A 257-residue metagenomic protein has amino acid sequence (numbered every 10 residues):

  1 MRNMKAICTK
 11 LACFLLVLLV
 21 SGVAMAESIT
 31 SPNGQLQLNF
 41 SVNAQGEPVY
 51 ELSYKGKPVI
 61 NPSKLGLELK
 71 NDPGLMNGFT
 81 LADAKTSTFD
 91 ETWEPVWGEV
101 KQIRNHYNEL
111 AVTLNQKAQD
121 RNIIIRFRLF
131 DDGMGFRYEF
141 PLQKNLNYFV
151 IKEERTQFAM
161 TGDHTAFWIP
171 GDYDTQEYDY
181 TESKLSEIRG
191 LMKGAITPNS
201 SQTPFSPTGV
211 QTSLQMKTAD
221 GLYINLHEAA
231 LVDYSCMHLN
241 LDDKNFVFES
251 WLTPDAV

Functional and structural regions predicted by a protein language model:
M1-T9: N-terminal secretory signal peptides that target proteins for export/translocation
K10-G22: Bacterial N-terminal signal peptides
G22-S28: Bacterial Sec-dependent signal peptides at the C-terminal "C-region" and cleavage site
S28-V257: N-terminal accessory beta-strand-rich subdomains and adjacent acidic, glycine-rich linkers that precede catalytic cores
